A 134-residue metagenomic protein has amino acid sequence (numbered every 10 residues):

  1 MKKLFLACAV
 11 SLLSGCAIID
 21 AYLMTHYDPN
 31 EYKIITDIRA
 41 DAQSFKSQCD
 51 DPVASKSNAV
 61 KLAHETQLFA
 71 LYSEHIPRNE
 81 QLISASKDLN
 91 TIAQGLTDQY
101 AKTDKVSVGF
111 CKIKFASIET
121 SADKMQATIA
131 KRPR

Functional and structural regions predicted by a protein language model:
M1-L4: Positively charged n-region of N-terminal signal peptides that target proteins for export
L12-G15: C-terminal motif of bacterial Sec signal peptides marking the signal peptidase cleavage site
A17-D20: Bacterial signal peptide processing site
M24-Q48: Post-signal peptide N-terminal segment of mature Sec-exported envelope proteins
S47-L82: Alpha-helical segments in soluble extracytoplasmic regions
K56-K61, L82-K87, G109-A116: Short, charged, amphipathic alpha-helical segments
S73-A101: Heptad-repeat alpha-helical coiled-coil/4-helix-bundle sensor or tether segments in soluble regions
G95-R134: C-terminal amphipathic alpha-helix
